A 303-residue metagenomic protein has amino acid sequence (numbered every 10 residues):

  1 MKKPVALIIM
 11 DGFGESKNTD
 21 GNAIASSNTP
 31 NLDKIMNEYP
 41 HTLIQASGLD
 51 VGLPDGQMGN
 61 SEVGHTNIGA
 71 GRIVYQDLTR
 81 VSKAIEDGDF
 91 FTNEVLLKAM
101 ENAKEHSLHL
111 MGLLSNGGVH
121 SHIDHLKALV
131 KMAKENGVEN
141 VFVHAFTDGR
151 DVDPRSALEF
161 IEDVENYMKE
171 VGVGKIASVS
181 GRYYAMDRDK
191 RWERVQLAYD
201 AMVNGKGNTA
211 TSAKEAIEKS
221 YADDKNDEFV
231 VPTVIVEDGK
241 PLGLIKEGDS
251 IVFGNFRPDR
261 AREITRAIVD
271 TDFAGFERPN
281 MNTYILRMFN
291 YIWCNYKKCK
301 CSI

Functional and structural regions predicted by a protein language model:
M1-K3, K246-D249, N280-T283: A short, charged/proline- and glycine-enriched loop that marks the coil->beta-strand transition at the N-terminal
K2-V5, G14-V171, K175-G181, E193 (+2 more regions): Active-site nucleophile/metal-coordination loop of metallo-enzymes that catalyze phosphate/sulfate and related
P4-M10, V252-N255: Short, hydrophobic/glycine-enriched beta-strand segments
A6-I9, D50, I217-E218: Short secondary-structure boundary micro-motifs
M10, P258-I303: Gly/His-enriched, cation/cofactor- and phosphate-binding structural elements
A103, V152, S156-K246, F253 (+2 more regions): Long, well-ordered, tryptophan-enriched scaffold segments
H109-M111, I251-G254: Short hydrophobic beta-strand segments
